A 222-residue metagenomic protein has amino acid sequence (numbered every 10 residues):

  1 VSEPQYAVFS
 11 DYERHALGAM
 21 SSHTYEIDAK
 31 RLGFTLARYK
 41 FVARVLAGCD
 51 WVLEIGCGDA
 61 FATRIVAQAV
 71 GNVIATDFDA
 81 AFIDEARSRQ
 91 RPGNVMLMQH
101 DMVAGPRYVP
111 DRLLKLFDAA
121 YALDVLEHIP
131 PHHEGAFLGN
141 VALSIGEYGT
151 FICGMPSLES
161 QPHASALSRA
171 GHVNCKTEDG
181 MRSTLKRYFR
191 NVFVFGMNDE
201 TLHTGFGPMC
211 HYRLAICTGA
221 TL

Functional and structural regions predicted by a protein language model:
V1-K115, A119, H132-G139, H172-G180 (+3 more regions): Conserved N-terminal segment of class I S-adenosyl-L-methionine
T24-Y25, L123, L167: A short, mixed-charge helix-start or loop-turn motif at secondary-structure junctions
G93, E147, R169: Residue-level signal for beta-strand positions within conserved beta-sheet cores that form or flank
A119-V125: A short beta-strand submotif of the Rossmann-like class I SAM-dependent methyltransferase core that lines
H128-I129: A short His-aromatic
I145-F151: Short glycine-dipeptide loop
C153-V173: Short, glycine-/aromatic-enriched active-site segment of Class I SAM-dependent methyltransferases
L185: Hydrophobic "lid"/C-terminal helical patch of Rossmann-like NAD(P)-dependent dehydrogenase/epimerase domains
